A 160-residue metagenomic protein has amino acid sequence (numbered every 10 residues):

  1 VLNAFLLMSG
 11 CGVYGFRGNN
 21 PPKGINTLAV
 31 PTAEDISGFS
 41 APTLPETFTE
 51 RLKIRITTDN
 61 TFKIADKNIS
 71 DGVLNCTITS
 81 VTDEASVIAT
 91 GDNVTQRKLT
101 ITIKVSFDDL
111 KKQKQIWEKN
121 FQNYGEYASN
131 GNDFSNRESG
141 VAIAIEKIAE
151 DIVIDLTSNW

Functional and structural regions predicted by a protein language model:
V1-C11: Sec-dependent bacterial lipoprotein signal peptides
N3, D35-I36, L44-R51, G72-S80 (+1 more regions): N-terminal start-of-chain detector that recognizes signal peptides and the immediate post-cleavage beginning
S9-I69, K111, E150, I154-W160: A structural "domain/chain start" motif
F16, T58-K63, I69, V73-I116 (+1 more regions): Surface-exposed short loop/turn segments
F39-E50, V94, K98, F134-K147: Soluble non-cytosolic domains of exported or imported proteins
T79, S106, I143, K147 (+1 more regions): Short alpha-helical scaffold segments that flank and stabilize functional sites
